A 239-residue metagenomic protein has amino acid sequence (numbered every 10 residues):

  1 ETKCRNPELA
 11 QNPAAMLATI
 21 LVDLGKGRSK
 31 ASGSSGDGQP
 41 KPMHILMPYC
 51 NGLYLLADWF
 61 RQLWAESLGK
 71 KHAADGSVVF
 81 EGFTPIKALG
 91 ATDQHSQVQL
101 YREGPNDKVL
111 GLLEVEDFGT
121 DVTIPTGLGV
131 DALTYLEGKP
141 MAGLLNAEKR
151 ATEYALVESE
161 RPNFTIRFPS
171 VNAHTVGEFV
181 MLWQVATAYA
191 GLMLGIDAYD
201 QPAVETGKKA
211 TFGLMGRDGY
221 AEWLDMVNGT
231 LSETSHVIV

Functional and structural regions predicted by a protein language model:
E1, G143, A147-R150, R161-K209 (+1 more regions): Short alpha-helices
E1-L110, E116-G119, A203-V239: Active-site phosphate/pyrophosphate-binding segments
K3, K41-Y49, V78-F83, D131-G138 (+2 more regions): Glycine- and acidic
A57-F60, V122-T126, E178: Short acidic, glycine/serine/threonine-rich loops at helix termini
G69-A74, L110-L113, Y135-K139, Y189-M193: Glycine-rich loops and low-complexity Gly/Arg-rich segments that provide flexible linkers or classic glycine-based
I86-N172: Helicase-primase coupling helices
